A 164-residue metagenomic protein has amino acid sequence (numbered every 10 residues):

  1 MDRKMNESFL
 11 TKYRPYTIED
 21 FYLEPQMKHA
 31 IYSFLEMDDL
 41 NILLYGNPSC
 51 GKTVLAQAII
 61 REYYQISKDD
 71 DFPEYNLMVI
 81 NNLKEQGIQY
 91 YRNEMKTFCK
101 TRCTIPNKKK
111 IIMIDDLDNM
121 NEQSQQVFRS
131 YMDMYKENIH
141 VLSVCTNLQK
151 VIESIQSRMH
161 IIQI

Functional and structural regions predicted by a protein language model:
M1-I164: P-loop/Walker A NTP-binding region and its immediately flanking N-terminal helices in P-loop NTPase folds
